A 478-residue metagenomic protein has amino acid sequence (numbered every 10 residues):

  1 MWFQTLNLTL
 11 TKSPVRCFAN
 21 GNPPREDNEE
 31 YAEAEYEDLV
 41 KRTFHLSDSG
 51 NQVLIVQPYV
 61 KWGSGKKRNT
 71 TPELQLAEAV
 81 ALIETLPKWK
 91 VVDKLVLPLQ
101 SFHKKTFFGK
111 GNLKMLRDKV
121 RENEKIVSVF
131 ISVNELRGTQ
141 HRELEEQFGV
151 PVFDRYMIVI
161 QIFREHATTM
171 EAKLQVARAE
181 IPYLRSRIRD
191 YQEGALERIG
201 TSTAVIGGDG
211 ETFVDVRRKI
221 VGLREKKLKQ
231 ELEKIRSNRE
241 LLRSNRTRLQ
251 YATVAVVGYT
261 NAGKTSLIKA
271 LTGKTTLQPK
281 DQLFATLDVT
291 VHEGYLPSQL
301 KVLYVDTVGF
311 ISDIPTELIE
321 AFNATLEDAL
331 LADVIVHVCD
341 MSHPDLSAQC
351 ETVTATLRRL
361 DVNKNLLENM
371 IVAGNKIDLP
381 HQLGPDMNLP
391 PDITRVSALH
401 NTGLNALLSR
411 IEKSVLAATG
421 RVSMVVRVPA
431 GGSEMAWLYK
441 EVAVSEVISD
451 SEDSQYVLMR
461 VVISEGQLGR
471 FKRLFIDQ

Functional and structural regions predicted by a protein language model:
W2-Q161: N-terminal accessory targeting/assembly segments
P14-L54, S186-A262, S266-K269, G273 (+2 more regions): C-terminal-of-GTPase-core extension/linker across diverse P-loop GTPases
R42, R68-P87, R117-E124, S132-P151 (+2 more regions): Conserved C-terminal guanine-recognition region of P-loop GTPase G domains, centered on the G4
I55-Y59, K94-L97, F130-S132, H337-D340 (+3 more regions): Conserved beta-strand segments of the P-loop GTPase G domain that flank and frequently precede/overlap
V60-G63, L99-S101, N134-R137, I158-Q161 (+7 more regions): Conserved nucleotide-binding/hydrolysis micro-motifs of P-loop NTPases
S64-T70, H103-K105, H166-A167, T276-Q278 (+3 more regions): Flexible beta-alpha connector loops of hexameric P-loop NTPases
M157-A179: Short alpha-helix plus adjacent loop in nuclease-associated cores
R246-A252, A270-L303, I311-A324, A355-T356: Switch I (effector-binding) loop of TRAFAC-class P-loop GTPase G-domains
